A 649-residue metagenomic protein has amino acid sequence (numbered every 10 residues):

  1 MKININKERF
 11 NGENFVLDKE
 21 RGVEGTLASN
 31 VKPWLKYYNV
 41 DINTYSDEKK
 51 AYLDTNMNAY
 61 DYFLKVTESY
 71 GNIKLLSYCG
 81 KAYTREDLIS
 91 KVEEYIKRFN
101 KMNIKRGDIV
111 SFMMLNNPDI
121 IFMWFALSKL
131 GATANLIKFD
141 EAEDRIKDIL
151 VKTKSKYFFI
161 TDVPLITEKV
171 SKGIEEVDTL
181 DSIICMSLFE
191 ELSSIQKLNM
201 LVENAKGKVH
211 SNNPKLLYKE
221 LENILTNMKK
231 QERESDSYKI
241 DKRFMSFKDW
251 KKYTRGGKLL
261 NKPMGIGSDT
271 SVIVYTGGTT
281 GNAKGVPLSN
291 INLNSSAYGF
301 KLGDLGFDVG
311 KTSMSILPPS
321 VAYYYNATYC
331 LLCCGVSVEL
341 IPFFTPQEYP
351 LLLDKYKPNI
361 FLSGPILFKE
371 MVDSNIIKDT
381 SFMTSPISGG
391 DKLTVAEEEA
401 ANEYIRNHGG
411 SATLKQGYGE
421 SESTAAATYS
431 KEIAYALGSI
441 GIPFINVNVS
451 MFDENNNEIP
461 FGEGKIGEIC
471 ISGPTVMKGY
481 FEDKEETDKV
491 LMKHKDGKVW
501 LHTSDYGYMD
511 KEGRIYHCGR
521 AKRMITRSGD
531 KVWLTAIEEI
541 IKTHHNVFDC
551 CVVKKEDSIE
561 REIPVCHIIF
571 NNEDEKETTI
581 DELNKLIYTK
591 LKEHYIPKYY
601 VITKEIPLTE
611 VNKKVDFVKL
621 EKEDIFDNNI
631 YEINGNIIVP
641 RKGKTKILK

Functional and structural regions predicted by a protein language model:
Y78-K81, I96-D144, S315-L317, K531 (+1 more regions): Conserved AMP-binding/adenylate-forming
L88-Y95, W250-R255, G267, V286-F307 (+1 more regions): Conserved structural elements of the adenylate-forming
I160-V163, F361, G473, K478-G479 (+4 more regions): AMP-binding/adenylate-forming catalytic core of the ANL superfamily
I183, R233, K239-K242, N359-S363 (+3 more regions): Gly/Ser/Thr-rich phosphate-binding loop
M186, T589-V615, I630-L648: AMP-binding/adenylate-forming catalytic domain of the ANL superfamily
K206-Y275, N282, G306-T312: Conserved pre-ATP/AMP-binding loop-to-beta segment of ANL
N294-T312, S320-L362, S374-N375: Conserved AMP-binding/adenylation subdomain of ANL enzymes
N448-I471, K489, K493, M509-E512 (+2 more regions): Conserved beta-loop-beta connector loops within the AMP-binding
